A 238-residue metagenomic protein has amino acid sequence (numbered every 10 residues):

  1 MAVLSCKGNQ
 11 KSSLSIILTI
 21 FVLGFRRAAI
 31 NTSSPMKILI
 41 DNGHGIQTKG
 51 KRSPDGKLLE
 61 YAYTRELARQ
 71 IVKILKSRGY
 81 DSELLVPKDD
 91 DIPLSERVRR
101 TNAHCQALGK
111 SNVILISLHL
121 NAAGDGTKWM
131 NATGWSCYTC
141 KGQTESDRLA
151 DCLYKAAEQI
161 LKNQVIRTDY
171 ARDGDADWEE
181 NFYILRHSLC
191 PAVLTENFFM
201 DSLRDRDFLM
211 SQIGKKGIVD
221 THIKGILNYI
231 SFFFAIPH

Functional and structural regions predicted by a protein language model:
I30-R100, G124-D125, N131-T133: Active-site histidine-acidic residue metal-binding/catalytic motifs, centered on HxH/HExxH-like signatures
K37-D41, S82-V86, V113-L118, S136-T139 (+1 more regions): Structural recognition of the beta-strand scaffold that forms the well-ordered cores of secreted hydrolase catalytic
L39, R52, L58, S117 (+2 more regions): Active-site-adjacent mobile loop/cap segments within catalytic or ligand-binding domains
G45-I46, K88-I92, L120-G126, G142-E145 (+2 more regions): Solvent-exposed loop/turn segments at secondary-structure junctions within structured extracellular/periplasmic domains
A68, V72, S95-V98, G134 (+4 more regions): Extracytoplasmic/secreted envelope proteins and their assembly/folding machinery, especially bacterial periplasmic
R97-S111, F182-H187: Mature extracellular/periplasmic domains of secretome proteins
S146-G174: Active-site-adjacent substrate-binding region of metalloamidase/peptidase-like peptide-processing proteins
